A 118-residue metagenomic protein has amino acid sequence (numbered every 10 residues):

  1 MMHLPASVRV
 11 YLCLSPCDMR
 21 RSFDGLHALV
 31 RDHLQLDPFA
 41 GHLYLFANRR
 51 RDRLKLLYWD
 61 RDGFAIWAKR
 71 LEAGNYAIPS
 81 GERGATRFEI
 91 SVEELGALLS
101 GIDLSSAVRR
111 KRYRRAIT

Functional and structural regions predicted by a protein language model:
M1-T118: Polybasic/polar functional segments that serve as interface/processing modules
